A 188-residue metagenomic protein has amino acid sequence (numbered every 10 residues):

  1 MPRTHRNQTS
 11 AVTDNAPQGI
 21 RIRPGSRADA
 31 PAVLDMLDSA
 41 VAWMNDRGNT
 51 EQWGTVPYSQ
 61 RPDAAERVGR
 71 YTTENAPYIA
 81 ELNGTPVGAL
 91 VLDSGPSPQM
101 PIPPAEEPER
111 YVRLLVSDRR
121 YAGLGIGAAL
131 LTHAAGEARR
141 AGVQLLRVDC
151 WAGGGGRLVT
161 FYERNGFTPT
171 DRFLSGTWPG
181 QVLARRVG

Functional and structural regions predicted by a protein language model:
M1-P31, D46-R47: Conserved N-terminal entry element of GNAT/NAT acetyltransferase domains
R21, L34, D38-R67: Conserved GNAT-fold acetyl-CoA-binding loop/helix
P62-I79, Y111: A short helix-loop-beta-strand connector motif used in the catalytic cores of GNAT acetyltransferases and, in some
I79, T85-P96, Y111, V116: Conserved beta-strand in the GNAT
E107, R113-A122, W151-A152: A short, internal acetyl-CoA/4′-phosphopantetheine-binding micro-motif in the GNAT/acyltransferase core
S117, G123-G136, E163-R164: Conserved acetyl-CoA-binding loop-helix of GNAT-fold acetyltransferases
A138-C150: Conserved GNAT acetyl-CoA-binding A-motif
V148-L158, G176-P179: Conserved beta-strand-loop-alpha-helix junction that forms the acyl-donor binding cleft
